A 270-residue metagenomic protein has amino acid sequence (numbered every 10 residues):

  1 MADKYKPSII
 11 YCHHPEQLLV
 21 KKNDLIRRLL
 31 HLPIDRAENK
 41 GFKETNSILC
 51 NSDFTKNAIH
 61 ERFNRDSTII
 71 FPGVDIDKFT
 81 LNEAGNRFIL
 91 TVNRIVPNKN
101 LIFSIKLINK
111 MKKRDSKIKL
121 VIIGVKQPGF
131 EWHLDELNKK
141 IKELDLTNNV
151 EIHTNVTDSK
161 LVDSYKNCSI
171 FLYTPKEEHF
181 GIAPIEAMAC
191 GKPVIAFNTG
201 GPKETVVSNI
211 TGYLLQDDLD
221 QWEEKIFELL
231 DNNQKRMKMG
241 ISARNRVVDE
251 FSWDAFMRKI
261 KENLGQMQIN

Functional and structural regions predicted by a protein language model:
E16, R27-I48, N57: Membrane-proximal helix-turn-helix segments that form the acceptor-binding/catalytic region of lipid-linked
L49, E83-K112, L120-I123: Conserved donor-binding/catalytic core segment of Leloir-type glycosyltransferases
F54, G73: Carbohydrate-associated surface elements
L134-V156: Nucleotide-activated donor-binding/catalytic signature segment of Leloir-type glycosyltransferases, i.e., the conserved
N155-V156, D163-C168: Short alpha-helical donor nucleotide-sugar binding micro-motif in glycosyltransferases
K176: Aromatic "clamp/platform" in nucleotide-sugar-dependent glycosyltransferases that forms part of the donor/acceptor
P193-A196, V206: Short hydrophobic beta-strand element within catalytic cores of glycosyltransferases and related nucleotide-activated
S208-N209, Y213-D220, E228-Q234: Conserved acidic donor-binding segment of nucleotide-sugar-dependent glycosyltransferases
